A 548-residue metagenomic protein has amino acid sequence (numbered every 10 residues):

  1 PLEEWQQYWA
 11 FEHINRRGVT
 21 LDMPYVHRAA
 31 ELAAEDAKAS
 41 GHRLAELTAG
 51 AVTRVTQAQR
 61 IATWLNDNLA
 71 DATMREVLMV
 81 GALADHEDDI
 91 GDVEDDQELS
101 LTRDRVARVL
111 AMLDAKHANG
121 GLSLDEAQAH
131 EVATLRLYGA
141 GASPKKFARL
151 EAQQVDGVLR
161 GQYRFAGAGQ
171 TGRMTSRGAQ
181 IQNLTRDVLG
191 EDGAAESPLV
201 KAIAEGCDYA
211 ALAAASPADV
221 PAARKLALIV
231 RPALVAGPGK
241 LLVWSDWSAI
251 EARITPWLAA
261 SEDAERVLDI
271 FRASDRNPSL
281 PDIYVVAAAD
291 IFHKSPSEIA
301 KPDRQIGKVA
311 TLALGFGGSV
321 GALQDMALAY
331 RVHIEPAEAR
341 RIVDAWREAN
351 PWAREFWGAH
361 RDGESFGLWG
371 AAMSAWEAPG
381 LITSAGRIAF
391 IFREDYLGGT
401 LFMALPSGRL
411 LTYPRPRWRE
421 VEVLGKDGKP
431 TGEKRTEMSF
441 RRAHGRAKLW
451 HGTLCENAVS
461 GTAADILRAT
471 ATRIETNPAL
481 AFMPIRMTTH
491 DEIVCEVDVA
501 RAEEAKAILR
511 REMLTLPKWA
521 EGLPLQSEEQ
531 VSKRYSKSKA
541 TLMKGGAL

Functional and structural regions predicted by a protein language model:
P1-A222, L226, G239-L241, S248-E251 (+5 more regions): Conserved "right-hand" nucleotidyltransferase catalytic core of DNA-directed polymerases
P1-E3, Q7, I466-I493: Active-site palm subdomain of RNA-directed nucleic acid polymerases
L226-L241, T476-A479: A short acidic-Thr-Gly-centered motif at the start of a beta-strand
P238, W247-S297, V531: Basic, low-complexity segments
A289-A481, E528-L548: Conserved catalytic core of nucleic-acid polymerases
R331, R511-A520: A common structural junction motif
V494-D498: Short hydrophobic/aromatic beta-strand micro-patches that form the beta-sheet surface supporting nucleotide- or nucleic
A500-A507: Short, conserved charged micro-motifs
